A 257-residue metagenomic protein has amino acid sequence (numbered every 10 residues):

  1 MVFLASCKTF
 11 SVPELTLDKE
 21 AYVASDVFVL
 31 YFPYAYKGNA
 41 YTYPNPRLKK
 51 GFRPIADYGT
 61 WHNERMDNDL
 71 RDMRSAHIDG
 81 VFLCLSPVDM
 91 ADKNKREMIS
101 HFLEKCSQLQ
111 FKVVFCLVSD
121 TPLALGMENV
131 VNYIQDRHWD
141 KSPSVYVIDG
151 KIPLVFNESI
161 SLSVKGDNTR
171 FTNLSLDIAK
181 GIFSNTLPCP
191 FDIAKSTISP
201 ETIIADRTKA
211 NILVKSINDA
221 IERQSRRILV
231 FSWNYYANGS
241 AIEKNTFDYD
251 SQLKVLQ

Functional and structural regions predicted by a protein language model:
F10-Q257: Glycan-processing catalytic domains of CAZymes
